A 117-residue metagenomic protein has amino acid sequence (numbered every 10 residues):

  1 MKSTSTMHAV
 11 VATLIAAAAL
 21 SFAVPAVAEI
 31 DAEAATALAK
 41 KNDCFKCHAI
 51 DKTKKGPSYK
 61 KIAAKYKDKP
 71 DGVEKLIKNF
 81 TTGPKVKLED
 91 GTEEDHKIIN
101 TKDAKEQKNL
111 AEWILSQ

Functional and structural regions predicted by a protein language model:
K2-T13: Bacterial N-terminal signal peptides that target proteins for export
A12-S21: Bacterial N-terminal signal peptides
V24-A39, K65-K69: Electrostatic cytochrome c docking/interface patches
A32, G72-E74, A104-Q107, S116: Extracytoplasmic c-type cytochrome modules immediately beyond a signal peptide or single-pass transmembrane anchor
N42-I50, L110: The canonical Cys-X-X-Cys-His
K55-Y66, K78-A111: Axial heme c-ligation environment in periplasmic c-type cytochrome domains
